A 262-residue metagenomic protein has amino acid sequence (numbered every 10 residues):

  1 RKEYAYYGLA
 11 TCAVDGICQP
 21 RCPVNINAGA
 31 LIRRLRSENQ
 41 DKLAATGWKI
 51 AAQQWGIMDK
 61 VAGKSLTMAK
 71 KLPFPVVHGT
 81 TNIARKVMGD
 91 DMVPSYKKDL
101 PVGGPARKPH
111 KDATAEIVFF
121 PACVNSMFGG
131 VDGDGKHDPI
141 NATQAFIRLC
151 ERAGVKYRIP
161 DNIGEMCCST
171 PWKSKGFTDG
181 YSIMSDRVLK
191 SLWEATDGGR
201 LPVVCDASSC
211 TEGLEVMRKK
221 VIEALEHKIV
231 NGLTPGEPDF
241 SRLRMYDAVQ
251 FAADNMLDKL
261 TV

Functional and structural regions predicted by a protein language model:
R1, T11-E38, G213: Iron-sulfur cluster-binding cysteine motifs and their immediate structural context in ferredoxin-like electron-transfer
R1-A5, I17-P20, D41-I50: Short beta-alpha connecting loops at secondary-structure transitions that line or flank enzyme active sites
R1-Y7, N255, K259: Active-site-adjacent structural elements in folded domains
Y7-A10, G16-P20, M166, L201-C205: Cys/His-enriched microdomains
A28-V262: Iron-sulfur cluster-binding electron-transfer modules in prokaryotic oxidoreductases
